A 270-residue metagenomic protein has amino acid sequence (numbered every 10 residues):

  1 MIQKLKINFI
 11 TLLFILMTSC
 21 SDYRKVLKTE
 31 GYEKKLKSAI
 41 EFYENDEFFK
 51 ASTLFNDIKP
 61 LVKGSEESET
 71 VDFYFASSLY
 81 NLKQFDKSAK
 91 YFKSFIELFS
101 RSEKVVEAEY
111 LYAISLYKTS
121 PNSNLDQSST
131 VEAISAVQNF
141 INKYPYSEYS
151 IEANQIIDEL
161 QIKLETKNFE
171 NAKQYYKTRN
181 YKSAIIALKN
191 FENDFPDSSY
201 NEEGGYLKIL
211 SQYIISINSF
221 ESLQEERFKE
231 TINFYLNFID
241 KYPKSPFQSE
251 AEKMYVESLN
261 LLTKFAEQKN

Functional and structural regions predicted by a protein language model:
I2-L5, L16-N270: Acidic, polar-rich low-complexity tracts and alpha-helical solenoid repeat scaffolds
I7-L12: Sec-dependent N-terminal signal peptides
